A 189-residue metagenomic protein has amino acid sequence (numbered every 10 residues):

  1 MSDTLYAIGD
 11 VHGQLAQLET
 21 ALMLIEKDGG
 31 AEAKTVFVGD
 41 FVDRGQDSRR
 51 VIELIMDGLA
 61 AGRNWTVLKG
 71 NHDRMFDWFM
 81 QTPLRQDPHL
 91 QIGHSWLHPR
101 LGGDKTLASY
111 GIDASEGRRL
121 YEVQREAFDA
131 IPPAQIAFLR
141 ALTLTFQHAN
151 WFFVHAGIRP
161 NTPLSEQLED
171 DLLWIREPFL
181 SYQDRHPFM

Functional and structural regions predicted by a protein language model:
S2-D3, A31-K34, R63-N64, L144 (+2 more regions): Short coil/turn segments at beta-strand junctions that form active-site/ligand-binding loops
T4, I8, G13-H98: Core catalytic region of metal-dependent phosphoesterases/phosphodiesterases, especially metallo-beta-lactamase-like
L101, A108, I112-M189: Acidic, His/Gly-enriched loop-helix segments that form or flank divalent-metal centers in metallo-dependent hydrolases
